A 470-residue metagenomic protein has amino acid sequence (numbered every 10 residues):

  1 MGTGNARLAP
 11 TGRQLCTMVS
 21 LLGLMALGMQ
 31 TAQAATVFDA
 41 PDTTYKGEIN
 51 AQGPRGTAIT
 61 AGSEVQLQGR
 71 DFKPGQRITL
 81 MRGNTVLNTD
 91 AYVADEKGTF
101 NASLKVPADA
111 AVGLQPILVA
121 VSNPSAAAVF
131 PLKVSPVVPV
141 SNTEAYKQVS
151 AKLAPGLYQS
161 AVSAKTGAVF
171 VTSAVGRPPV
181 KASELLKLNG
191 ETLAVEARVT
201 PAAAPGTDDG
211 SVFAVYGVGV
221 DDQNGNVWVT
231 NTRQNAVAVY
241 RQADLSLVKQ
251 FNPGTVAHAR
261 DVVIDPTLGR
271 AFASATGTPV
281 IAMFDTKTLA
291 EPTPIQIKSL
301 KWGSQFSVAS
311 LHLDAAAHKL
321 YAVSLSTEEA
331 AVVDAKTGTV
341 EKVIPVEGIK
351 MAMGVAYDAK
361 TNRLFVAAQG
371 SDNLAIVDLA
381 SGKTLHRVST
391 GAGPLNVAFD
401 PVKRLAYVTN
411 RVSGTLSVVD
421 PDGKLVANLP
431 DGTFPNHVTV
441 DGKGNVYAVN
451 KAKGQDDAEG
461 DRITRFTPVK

Functional and structural regions predicted by a protein language model:
M1-Q33: Gram-negative bacterial Sec-dependent N-terminal signal peptides
A35-K470: Predominantly soluble domains enriched in secretory-pathway, periplasmic, or organellar proteins
